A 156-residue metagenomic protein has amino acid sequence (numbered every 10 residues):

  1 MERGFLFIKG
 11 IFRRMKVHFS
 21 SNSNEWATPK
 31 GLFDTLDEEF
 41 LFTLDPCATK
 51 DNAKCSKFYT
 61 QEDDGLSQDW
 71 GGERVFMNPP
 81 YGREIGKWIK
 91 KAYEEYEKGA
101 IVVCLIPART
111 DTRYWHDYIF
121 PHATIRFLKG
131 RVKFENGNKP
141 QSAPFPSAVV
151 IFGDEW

Functional and structural regions predicted by a protein language model:
E2-W156: Class I S-adenosyl-L-methionine-dependent methyltransferase catalytic core
